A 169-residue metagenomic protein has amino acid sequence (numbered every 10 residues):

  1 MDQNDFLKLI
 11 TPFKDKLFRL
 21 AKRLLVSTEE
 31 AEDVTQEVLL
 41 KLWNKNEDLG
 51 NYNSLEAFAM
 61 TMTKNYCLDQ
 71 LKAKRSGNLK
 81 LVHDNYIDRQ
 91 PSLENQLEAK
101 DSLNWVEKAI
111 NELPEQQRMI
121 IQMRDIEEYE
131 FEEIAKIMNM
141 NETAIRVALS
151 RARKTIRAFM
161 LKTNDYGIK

Functional and structural regions predicted by a protein language model:
M1-R19, E32, W43: A short, charge-rich alpha-helical start-of-domain segment used by transcription regulators
R19, D33-L40, N53-N65: Structural recognition of an alpha-helix C-terminal capping motif at a helix-to-coil junction
E29, E132, T143: Residues within helix-turn-helix
D69, G77-L103, E130: Internal acidic/polar
W105-L113: Short amphipathic alpha-helical boundary/capping segments
I120-R124: A short pre-motif secondary-structure segment
M138-K162: DNA-recognition helix of helix-turn-helix
K162-K169: Short, basic, alpha-helical segments at the C-terminal edge of helix-turn-helix-like DNA-binding modules
